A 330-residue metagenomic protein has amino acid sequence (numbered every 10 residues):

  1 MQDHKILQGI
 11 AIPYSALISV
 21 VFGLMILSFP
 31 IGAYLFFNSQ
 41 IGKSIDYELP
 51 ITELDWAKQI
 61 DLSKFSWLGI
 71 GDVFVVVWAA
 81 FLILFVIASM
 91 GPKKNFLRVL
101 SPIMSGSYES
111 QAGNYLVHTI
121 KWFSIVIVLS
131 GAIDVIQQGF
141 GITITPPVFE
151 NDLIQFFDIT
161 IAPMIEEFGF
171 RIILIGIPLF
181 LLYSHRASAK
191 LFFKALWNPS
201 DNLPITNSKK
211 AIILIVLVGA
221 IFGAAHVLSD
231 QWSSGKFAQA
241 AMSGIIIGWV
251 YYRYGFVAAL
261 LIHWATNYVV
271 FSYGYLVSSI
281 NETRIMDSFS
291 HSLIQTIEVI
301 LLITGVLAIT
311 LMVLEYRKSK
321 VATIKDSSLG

Functional and structural regions predicted by a protein language model:
M1-L116, V135, F271-G330: N-terminal, membrane-interfacial amphipathic/helix-forming hydrophobic leader that caps and precedes the first
G23-L27, V76-L82, Y115, T119-G131 (+6 more regions): Alpha-helical transmembrane spans of integral membrane proteins, capturing the lipid-embedded, hydrophobic core of TM
G32-Y34, F123-I144, V218-G235: Alpha-helical transmembrane segments and their membrane-interface junctions in multi-pass membrane proteins
S44-D72, G91-I205, L329-G330: Juxtamembrane helix-loop-helix connectors linking adjacent transmembrane helices in multi-pass membrane enzymes
L153-I324: Transmembrane helix-loop-helix hairpins at the membrane interface of multi-pass integral membrane proteins
